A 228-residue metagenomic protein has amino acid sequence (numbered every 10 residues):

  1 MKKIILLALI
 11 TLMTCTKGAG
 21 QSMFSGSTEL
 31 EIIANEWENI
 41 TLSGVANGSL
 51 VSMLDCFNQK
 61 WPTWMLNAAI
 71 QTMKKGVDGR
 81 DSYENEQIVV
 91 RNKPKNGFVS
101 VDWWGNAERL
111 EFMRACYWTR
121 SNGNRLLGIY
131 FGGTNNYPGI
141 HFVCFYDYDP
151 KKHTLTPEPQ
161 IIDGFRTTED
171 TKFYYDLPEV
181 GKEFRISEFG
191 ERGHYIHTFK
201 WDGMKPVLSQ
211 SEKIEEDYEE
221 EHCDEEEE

Functional and structural regions predicted by a protein language model:
I4-M13: Sec-dependent N-terminal signal peptides
T16-G20: Sec/Tat signal peptide C-region and signal peptidase I cleavage site
Q21-Y117: Terminal domain-start segments
N92-G105, D147-P159, G203-K205: Surface-exposed loop/turn elements that mediate protein-protein interactions on large endomembrane-trafficking
G105-N106, G132-G139, E188-G190: Short consensus segments that form the blades of beta-propeller domains, in both extracellular/periplasmic
R114-N122, F173-V180: Structural signature of eukaryotic scaffold interfaces centered on beta-propeller domains
S121-E158: Mid-length scaffold segments of soluble, non-membrane domains
T154-E228: Short aromatic loop motif centered on NTY/YTY
